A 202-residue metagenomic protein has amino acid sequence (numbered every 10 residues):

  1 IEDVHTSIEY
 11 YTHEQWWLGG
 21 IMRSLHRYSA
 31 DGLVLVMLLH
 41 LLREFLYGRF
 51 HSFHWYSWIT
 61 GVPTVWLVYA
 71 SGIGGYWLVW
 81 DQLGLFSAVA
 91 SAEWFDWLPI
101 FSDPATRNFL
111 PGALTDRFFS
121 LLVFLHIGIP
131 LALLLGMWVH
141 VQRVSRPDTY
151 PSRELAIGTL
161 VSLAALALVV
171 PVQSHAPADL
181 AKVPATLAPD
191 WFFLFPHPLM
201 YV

Functional and structural regions predicted by a protein language model:
I1-V202: Membrane-embedded alpha-helical bundles that constitute the cytochrome b-like, heme-associated redox core of multi-pass
